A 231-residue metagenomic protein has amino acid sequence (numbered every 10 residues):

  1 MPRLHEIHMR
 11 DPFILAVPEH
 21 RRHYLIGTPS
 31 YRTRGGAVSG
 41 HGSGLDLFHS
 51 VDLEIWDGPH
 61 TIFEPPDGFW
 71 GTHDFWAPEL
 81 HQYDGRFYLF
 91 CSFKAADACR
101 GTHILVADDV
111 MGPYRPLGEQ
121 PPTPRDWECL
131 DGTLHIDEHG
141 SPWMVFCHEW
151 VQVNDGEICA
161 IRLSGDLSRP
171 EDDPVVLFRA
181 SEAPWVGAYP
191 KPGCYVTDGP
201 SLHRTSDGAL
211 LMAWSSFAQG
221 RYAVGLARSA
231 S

Functional and structural regions predicted by a protein language model:
M1-S231: Carbohydrate-active catalytic/glycan-binding domains of CAZyme proteins, especially the secreted or lumenal ectodomains
